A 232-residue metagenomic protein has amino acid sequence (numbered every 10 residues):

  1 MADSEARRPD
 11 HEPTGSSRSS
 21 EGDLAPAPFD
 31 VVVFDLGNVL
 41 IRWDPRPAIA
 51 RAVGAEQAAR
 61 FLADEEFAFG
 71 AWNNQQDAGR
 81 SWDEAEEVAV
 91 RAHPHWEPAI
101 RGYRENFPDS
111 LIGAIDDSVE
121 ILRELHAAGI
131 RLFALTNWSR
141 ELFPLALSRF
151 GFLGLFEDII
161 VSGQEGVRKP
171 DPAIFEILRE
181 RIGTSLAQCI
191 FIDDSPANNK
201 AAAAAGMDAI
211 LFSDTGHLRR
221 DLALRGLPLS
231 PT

Functional and structural regions predicted by a protein language model:
A2-F34, L135, S139-R140, P144-T232: Asp-based, Mg2+/Mn2+-dependent phosphohydrolase catalytic module
S17, V39, E120-R123, P228: Compositionally biased, intrinsically disordered low-complexity regions
A25-E120, A127, S139: N-terminal helical cap/lid subdomain that shapes the substrate entry/recognition surface in HAD-like hydrolases
I49-A52, N74, A89, E124 (+4 more regions): Residues within well-ordered alpha helices
W82, R131-L132, P228: A general structural signal for well-ordered secondary-structure junctions
L125, I130-R131: Conserved, well-ordered alpha-helix/loop/beta-strand core segments that scaffold catalytic motifs
